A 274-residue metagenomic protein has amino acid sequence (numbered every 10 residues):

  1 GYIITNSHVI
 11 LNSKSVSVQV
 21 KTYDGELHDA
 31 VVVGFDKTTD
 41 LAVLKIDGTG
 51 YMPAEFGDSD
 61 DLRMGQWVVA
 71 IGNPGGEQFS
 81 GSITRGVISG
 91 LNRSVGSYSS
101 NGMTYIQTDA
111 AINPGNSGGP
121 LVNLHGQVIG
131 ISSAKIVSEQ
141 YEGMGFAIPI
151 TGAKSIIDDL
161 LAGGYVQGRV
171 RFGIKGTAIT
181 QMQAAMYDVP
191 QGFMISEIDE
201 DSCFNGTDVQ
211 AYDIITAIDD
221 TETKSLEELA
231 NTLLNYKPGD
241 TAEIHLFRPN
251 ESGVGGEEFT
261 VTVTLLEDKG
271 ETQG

Functional and structural regions predicted by a protein language model:
G1-Q78, T223-L226, E258-V261, E267-E271: Conserved active-site neighborhood of the chymotrypsin/trypsin-like protease fold
I4, S13-S17, G25-L27, K37-L41 (+11 more regions): Extracytoplasmic
S7, H125-V128, G152-G274: C-terminal recognition in membrane/secretory proteostasis and scaffolding
S7, V33-F35, S59, I71 (+7 more regions): Residue-level recognition of beta-strand microenvironments
V9-S17, Y51, I71-G86, N92-G118 (+1 more regions): Active-site loop architecture of trypsin-fold serine endopeptidases
Y23, V33-T39, E77-S82, L91-I106 (+5 more regions): Gly/Ser-enriched beta-turn/beta-hairpin loop segments
A30-V32, I88, I195: Conserved hydrophobic positions within beta-strands
